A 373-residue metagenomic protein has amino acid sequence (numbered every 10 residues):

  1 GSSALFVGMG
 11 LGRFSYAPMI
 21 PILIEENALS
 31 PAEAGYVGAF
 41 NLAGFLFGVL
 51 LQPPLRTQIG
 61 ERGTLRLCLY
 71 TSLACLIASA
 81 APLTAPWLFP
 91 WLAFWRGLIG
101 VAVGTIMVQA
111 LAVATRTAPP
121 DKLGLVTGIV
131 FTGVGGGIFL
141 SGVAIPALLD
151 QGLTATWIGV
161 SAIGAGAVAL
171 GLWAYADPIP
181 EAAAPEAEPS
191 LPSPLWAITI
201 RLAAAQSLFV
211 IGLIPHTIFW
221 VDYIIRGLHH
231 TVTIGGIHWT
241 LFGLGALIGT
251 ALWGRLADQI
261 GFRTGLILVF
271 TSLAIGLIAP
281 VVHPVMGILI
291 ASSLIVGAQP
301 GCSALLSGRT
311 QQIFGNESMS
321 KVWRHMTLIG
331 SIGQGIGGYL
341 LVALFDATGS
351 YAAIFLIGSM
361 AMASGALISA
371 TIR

Functional and structural regions predicted by a protein language model:
Y16-A17, T199-T240: Extracytoplasmic gate region of multi-pass secondary transporters
G48-G60, G249-G261, F345-D346: Helix-to-loop junctions at the C-terminal end of transmembrane segments in multipass secondary transporters
G63-A78, T264-I278: Structural signature of the two symmetry-related core transmembrane helices
P90-L98, G287-L294: Paired small-residue
W95-T132: Cytoplasmic helix-loop-helix junction between adjacent transmembrane helices in 12-TM secondary transporters
G128-Y175: Helix-loop-helix hairpin linking two adjacent transmembrane segments in secondary transporters
F262-R309: C-terminal transmembrane helical hairpin of 12-TM major facilitator-type secondary transporters
F314-T348: A late C-terminal transmembrane helix in Major Facilitator Superfamily
